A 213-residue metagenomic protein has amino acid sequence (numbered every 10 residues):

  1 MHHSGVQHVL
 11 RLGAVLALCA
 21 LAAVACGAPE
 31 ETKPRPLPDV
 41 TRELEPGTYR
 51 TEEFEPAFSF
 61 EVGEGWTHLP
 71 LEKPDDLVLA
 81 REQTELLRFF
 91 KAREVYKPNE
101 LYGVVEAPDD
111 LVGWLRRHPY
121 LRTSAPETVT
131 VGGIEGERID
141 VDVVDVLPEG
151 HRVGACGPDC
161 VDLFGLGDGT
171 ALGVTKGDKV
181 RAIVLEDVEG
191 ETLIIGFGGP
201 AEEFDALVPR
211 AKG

Functional and structural regions predicted by a protein language model:
H2-Y96, F164-G213: N-terminal targeting sequences that direct proteins away from the cytosol to non-cytosolic compartments
L18, S124-A125: A short linear hydrophobic-aromatic micro-motif
R50-L121, E127-E137, D142-G150: Secretory pathway targeting signatures of secreted, lumenal, and periplasmic proteins
Y102-G103, H151-C156, A206-R210: Surface-exposed beta-strand edges and their flanking turn/coil or helix-capping segments
A125-P126, R181: Generic recognition of flexible, low-complexity loop/linker segments
G150-A171: A short, small/polar-residue-rich loop/turn motif at beta-strand boundaries within alpha/beta enzyme cores
